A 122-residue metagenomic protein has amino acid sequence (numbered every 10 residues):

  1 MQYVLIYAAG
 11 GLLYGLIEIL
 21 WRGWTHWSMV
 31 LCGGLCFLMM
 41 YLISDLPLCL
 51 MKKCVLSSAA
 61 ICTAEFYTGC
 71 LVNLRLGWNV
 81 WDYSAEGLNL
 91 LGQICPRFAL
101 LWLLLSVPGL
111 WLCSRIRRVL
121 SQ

Functional and structural regions predicted by a protein language model:
M1-Q122: Aromatic-rich, lipid-facing transmembrane alpha helices and their immediate juxtamembrane interface loops in integral
